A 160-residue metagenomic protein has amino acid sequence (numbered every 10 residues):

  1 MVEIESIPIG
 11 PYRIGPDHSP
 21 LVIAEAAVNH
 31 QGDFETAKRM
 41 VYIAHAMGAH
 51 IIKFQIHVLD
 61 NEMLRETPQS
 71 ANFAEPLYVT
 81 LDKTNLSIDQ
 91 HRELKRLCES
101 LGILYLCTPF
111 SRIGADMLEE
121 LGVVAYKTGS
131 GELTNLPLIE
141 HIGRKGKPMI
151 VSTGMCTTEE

Functional and structural regions predicted by a protein language model:
M1-I23: N-terminal amphipathic alpha-helix/helix-capping segment at the start of soluble metabolic enzymes
V22-A26, I52-F54, Y105-T108, V124-T128 (+1 more regions): Hydrophobic faces of well-ordered beta-strands that scaffold small-molecule active sites in alpha/beta enzyme cores
E25, A44, L118, S152: Conserved, mostly hydrophobic/aromatic
A27-N29, H57-L59, F110-R112, G129-G131 (+1 more regions): Active-site beta-loop-alpha junctions enriched in small/polar residues
H30-M47, S87-D89: Glycine-rich anion/phosphate-binding loops
F34, E62-E66, I88-H91, D116 (+2 more regions): Active-site-adjacent beta->alpha loops and helix N-cap segments on the catalytic face of soluble alpha/beta enzymes
M47-N85: Glycine-rich, proline-tolerant flexible connector loops at the mouths of alpha/beta enzymes
N72-L136: Active-site beta->alpha loop and helix N-cap motifs at the rims of alpha/beta catalytic domains
